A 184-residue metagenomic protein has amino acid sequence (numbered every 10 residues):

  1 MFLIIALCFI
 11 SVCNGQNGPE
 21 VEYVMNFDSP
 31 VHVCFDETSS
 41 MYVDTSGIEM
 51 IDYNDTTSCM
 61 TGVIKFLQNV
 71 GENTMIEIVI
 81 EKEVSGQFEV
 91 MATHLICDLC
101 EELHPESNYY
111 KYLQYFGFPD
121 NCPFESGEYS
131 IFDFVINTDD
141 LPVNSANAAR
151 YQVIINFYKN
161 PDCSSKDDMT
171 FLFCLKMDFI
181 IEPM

Functional and structural regions predicted by a protein language model:
F2-S130, D140-M184: N-terminal onset of structured domains
